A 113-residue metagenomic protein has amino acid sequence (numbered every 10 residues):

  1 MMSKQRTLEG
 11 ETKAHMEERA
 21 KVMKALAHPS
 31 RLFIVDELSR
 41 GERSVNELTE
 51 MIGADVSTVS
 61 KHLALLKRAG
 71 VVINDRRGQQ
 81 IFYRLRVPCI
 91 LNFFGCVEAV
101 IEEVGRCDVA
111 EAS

Functional and structural regions predicted by a protein language model:
M1-E18, I90-S113: Amphipathic alpha-helical dimerization/coiled-coil segments that flank or bridge DNA-binding/regulatory modules
G10, A14-S57, R77-I90, S113: N-terminal helix-turn-helix DNA-binding core of bacterial DNA-binding proteins
A25, R68, A99-E102: Regular, well-ordered alpha-helical segments
E50, K67-R68: Alpha-helical residues within the helix-turn-helix
L63-A64: Short, hydrophobic-biased segments on the C-terminal half of alpha helices that form "recognition helices"
